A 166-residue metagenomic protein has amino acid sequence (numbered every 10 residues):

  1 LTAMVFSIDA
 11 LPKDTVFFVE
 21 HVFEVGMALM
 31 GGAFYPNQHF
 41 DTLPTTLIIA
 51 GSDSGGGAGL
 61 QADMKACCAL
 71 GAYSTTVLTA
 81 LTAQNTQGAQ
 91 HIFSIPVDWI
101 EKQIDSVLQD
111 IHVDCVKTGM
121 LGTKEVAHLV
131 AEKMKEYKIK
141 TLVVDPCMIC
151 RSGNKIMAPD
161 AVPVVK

Functional and structural regions predicted by a protein language model:
T2-D9: Extreme N-terminal basic, low-complexity initiation segments that serve as generic localization/processing leaders
L11-P12, G32: Intrinsically disordered, low-complexity segments enriched in serine/proline and basic residues
K13-D14, Q38, M148: Intrinsically disordered, low-complexity segments enriched in proline/serine/threonine
V22-F23, M27-C115: Small-residue (G/A/S/T)-rich helix-start motifs and N-terminal tracts that mark the onset
T118, T123-K166: Conserved beta-alpha-beta core of the PfkB/ribokinase-like small-molecule kinase fold
